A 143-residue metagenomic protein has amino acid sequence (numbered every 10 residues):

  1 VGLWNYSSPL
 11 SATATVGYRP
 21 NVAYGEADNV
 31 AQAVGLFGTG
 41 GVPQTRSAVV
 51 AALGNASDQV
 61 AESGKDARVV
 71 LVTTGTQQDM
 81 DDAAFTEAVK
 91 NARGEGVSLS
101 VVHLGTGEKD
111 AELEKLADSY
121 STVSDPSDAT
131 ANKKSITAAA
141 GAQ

Functional and structural regions predicted by a protein language model:
V1-L3, V22-E26, D82, T86: …and closely analogous acidic/polar surface helices at protein-protein or active-site interfaces in A-domain-like
V1-V22, V49-A52, R68-V72, V101-E108: Von Willebrand factor
G17-R19, A33-V42, T74-D79, S100 (+1 more regions): Second-shell loop/turn segments in exported
E26-A33: Short, basic/glycine-rich phosphate-binding loops at helix/coil junctions that contact nucleotide phosphates
G41-V49: Phosphate/oxyanion-binding active-site loops and adjacent basic polyanion-contact surfaces
G54-K65, D79-D81, K90-N91: Surface-exposed acidic, glycine-flexible loop patches that form ligand/cofactor-binding and adhesion interfaces
N55-Q59, S135-A142: C-terminal alpha-helix
G75-S127, A131-A139: VWA/integrin I-like adhesion module and closely mimicked acidic/polar interface patches used
